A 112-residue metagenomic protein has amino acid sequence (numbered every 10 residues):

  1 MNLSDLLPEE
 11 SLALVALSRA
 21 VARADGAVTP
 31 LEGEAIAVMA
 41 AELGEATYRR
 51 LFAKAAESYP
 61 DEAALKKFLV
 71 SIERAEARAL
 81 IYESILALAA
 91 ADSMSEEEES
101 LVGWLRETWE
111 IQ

Functional and structural regions predicted by a protein language model:
M1-Q112: Small-residue-enriched hydrophobic alpha-helices in membranes
